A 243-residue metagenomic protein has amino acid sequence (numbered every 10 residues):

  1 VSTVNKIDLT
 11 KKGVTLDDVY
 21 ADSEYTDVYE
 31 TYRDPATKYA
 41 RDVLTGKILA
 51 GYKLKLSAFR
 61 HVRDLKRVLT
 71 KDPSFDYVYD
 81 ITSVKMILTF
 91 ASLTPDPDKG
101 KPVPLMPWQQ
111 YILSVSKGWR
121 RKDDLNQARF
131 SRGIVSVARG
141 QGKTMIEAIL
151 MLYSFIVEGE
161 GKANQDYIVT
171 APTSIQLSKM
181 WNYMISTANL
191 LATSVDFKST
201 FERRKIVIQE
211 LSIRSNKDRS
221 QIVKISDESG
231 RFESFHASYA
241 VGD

Functional and structural regions predicted by a protein language model:
S2-D243: Phosphate/NTP-binding elements of NTP-utilizing enzymes
